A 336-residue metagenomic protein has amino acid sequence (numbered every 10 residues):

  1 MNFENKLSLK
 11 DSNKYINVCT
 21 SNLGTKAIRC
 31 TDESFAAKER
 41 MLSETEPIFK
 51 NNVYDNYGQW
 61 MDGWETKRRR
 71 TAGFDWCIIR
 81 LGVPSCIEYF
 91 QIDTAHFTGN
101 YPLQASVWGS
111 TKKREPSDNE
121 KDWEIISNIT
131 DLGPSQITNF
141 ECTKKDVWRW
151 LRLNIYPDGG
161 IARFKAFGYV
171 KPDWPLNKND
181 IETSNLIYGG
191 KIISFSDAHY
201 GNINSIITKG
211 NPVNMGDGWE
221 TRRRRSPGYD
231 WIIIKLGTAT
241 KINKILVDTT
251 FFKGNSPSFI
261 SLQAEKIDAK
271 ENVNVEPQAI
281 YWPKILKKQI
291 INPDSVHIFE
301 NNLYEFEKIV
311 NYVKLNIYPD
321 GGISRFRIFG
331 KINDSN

Functional and structural regions predicted by a protein language model:
M1-T71, E88-Y89, A95-T111, N119 (+4 more regions): Juxtadomain low-complexity/linker regions and immediately adjacent membrane-anchoring helices
R70-G82, R223-T238: Short beta-strands within extracellular/lumenal beta-sheet-rich domains
C77-I78, G82, Q91-D93, F97: N-terminal low-complexity, intrinsically disordered tails enriched in Ser/Pro/Gly and acidic/polar residues
P84, E124-G160, Y229, T240 (+1 more regions): Beta-sandwich interaction modules
I87-Y89, I242-K244: A short, Gly/Thr-enriched small/hydrophobic beta-strand-prone motif that recurs across taxa
E115, N119-E124: Histidine/cysteine- and/or acidic
